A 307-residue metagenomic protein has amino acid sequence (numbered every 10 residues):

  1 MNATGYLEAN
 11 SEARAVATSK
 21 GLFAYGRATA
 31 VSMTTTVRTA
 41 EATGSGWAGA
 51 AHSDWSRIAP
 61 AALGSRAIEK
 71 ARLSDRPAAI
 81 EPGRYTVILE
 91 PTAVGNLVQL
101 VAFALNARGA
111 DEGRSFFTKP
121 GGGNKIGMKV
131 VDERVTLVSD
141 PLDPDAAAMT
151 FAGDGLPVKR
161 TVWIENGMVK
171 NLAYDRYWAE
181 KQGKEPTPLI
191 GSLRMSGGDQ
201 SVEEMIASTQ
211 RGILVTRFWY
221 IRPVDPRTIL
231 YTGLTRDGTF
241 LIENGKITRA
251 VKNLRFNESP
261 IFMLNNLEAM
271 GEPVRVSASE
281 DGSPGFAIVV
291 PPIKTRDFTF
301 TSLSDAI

Functional and structural regions predicted by a protein language model:
M1-A3, A30-T34, E41-G44, E81-R84 (+4 more regions): Short coil/turn connectors at secondary-structure junctions
M1-T29: Hydrophobic alpha-helical hairpins/lids featuring a short glycine-rich hinge
M1-Y6, S74-L89, R275-G285: Flexible, glycine/charged-enriched surface loops at secondary-structure junctions
N10, R38-T43, E165-N166, I242-N244: Short acidic-glycine loop/turn motifs at beta-strand connectors
S11-V16, T43, G95-L97, D145-A146: Short, well-ordered, mixed-charge alpha-helical segments that flank or form enzyme active sites
F23, T34-T36, R160-T161, T239: Short, surface-exposed charged micro-motifs
A28-L105, G109: Internal alpha/beta scaffold segment
V94, A104, P120-I307: Dual-mode signal for accessory low-complexity, basic/Gly-rich regions
